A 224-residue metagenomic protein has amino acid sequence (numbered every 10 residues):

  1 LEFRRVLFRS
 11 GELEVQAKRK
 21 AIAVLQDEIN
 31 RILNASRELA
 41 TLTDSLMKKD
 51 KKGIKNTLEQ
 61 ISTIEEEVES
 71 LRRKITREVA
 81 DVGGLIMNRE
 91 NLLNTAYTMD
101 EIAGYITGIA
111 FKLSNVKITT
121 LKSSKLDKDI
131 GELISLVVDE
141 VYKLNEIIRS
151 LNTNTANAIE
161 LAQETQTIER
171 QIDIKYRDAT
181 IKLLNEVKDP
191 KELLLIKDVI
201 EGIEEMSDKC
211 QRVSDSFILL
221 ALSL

Functional and structural regions predicted by a protein language model:
L1-L7: Short, small-residue-biased leader/transition segments that mark boundaries at the very start of proteins
R9-E28, D81-N88, L92, E192 (+1 more regions): Disorder-to-helix initiation segments
A21, G83, N152-L224: Long amphipathic all-alpha helical oligomerization modules
R31-L42, I64-E78, Y105-K112, L136 (+5 more regions): Amphipathic, well-ordered alpha-helical segments in soluble domains
L39-D50, I75, V79-I86, A110-L121 (+4 more regions): Secondary-structure edge/capping motif, primarily at the C-terminal ends of alpha-helices and the immediately following
K52-S62, R89-L93, S124-G131, I159-Q166 (+1 more regions): Short, charged, amphipathic alpha-helical segments
G53-N56, Q60-I64, R72-A103: Hydrophobic/aromatic-rich structural module bridging two neighboring secondary-structure elements via a short loop
N94, T98-A179: Charged, well-structured binding/catalytic surfaces in domain cores that contact anionic ligands
